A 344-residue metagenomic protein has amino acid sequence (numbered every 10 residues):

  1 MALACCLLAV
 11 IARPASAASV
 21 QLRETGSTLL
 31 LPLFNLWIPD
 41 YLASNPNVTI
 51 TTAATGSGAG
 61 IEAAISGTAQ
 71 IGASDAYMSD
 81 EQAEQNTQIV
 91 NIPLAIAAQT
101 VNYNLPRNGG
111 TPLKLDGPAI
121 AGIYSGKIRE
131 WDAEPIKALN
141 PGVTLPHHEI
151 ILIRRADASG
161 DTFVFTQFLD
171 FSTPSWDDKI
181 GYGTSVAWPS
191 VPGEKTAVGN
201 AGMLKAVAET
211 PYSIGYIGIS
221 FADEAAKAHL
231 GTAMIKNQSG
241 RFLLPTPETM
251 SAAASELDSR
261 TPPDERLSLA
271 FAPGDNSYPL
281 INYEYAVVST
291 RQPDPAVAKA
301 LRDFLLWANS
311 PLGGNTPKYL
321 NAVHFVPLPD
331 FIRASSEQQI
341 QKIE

Functional and structural regions predicted by a protein language model:
M1-V10: Bacterial N-terminal signal peptides
I11-A17: Sec/Tat signal peptide C-region and signal peptidase I cleavage site
A17-E344: Flexible loop/hinge segments at secondary-structure junctions
